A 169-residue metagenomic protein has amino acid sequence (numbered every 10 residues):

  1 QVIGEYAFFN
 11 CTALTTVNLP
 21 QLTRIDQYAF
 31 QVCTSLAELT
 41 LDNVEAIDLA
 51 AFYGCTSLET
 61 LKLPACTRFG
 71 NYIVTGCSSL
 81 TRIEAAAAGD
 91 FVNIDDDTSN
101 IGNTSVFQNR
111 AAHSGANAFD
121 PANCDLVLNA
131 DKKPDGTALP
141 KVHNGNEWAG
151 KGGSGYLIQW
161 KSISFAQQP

Functional and structural regions predicted by a protein language model:
Q1-V2, C11-R24, T34-A46, T56-R68 (+4 more regions): Structural signature of tandem-repeat unit edges
I3, Y53, F69, T75 (+6 more regions): Feature targets compositionally biased, intrinsically disordered low-complexity regions with long contiguous runs
F9, Y53, C77-L80, T104 (+2 more regions): Mature, Sec-exported extracytoplasmic domains of Gram-positive
F30, F52, D96-N100: Surface-exposed beta-strand edges and their flanking turn/coil or helix-capping segments
V74-T75, D96-F107: A structural signal for leucine-rich repeat
R110-S164: Extracellular/surface-exposed low-complexity segments
